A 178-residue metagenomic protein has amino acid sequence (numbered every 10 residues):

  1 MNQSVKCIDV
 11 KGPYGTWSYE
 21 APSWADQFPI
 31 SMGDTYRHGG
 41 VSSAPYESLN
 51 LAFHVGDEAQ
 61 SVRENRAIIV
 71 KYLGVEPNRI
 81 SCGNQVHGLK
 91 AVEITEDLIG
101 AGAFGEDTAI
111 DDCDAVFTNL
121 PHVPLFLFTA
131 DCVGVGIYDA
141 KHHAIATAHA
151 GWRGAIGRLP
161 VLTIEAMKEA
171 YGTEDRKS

Functional and structural regions predicted by a protein language model:
M1-K177: Active-site microenvironment for binding and transforming phosphate-containing groups
